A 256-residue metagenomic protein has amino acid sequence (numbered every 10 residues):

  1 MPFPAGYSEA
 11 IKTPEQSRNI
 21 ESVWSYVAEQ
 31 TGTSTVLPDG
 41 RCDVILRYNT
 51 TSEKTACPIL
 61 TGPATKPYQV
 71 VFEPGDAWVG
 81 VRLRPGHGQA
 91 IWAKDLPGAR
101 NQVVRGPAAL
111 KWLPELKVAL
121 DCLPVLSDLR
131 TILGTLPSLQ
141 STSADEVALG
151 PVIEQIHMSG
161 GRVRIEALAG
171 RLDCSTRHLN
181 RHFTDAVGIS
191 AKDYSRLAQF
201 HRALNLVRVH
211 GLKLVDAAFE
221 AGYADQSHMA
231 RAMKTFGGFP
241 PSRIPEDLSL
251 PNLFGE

Functional and structural regions predicted by a protein language model:
M1-T176, I189-A191, N205-R208, K213-A224 (+1 more regions): Alpha-helical bundle regulatory/interaction domains
E166, N180-D185, K192-S195: Long, low-complexity intrinsically disordered regions
F183, S195, A232-K234, P245: DNA major-groove recognition helix of helix-turn-helix
H201-N205, R231: Contiguous, well-ordered alpha-helical segments that form the cores/surfaces of helical PPI scaffolds
